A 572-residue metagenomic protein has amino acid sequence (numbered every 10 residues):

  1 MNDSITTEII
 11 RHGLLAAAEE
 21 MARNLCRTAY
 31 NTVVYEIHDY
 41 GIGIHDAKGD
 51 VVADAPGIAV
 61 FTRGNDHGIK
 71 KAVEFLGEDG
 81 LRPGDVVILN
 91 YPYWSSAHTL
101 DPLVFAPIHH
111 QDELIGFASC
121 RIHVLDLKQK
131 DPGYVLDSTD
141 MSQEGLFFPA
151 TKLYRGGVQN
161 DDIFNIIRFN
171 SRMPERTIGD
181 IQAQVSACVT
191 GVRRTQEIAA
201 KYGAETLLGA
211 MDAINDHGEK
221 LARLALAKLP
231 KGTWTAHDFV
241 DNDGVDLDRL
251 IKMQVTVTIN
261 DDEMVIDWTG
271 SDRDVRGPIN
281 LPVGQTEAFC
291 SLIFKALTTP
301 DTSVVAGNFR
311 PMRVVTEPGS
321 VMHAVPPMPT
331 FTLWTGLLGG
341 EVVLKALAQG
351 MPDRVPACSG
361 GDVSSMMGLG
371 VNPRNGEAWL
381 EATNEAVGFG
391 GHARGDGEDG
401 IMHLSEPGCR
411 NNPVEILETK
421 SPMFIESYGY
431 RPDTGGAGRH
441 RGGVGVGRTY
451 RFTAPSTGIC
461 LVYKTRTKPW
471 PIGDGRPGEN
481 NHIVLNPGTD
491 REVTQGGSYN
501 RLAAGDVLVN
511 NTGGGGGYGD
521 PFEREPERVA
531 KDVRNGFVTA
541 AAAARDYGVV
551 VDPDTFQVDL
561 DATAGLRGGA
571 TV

Functional and structural regions predicted by a protein language model:
M1-P83, Y91-H110, L114-V572: Glycine/proline-enriched, intrinsically flexible loops and inter-domain linkers
V86: Glycine-rich phosphate-binding loop of nucleotide-binding enzymes
